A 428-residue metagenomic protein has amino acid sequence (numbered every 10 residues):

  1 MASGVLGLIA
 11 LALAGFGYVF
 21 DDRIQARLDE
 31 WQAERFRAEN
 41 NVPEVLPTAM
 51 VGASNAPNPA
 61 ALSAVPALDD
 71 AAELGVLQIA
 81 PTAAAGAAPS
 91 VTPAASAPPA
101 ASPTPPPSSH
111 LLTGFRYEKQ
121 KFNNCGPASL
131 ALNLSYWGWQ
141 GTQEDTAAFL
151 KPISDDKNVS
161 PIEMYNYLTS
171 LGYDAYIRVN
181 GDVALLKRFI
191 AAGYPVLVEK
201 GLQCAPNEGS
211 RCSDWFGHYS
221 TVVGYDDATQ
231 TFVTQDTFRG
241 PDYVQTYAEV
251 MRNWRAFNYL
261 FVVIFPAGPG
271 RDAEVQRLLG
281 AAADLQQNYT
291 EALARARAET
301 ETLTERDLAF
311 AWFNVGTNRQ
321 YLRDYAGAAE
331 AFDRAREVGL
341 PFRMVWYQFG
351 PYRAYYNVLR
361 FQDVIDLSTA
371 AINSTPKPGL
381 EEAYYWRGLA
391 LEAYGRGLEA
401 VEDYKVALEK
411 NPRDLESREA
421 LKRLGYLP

Functional and structural regions predicted by a protein language model:
R27-S108, P428: Ser/Thr-rich, Proline-interspersed low-complexity disordered segments
P106-K157: Active-site nucleophile-adjacent alpha helix/oxyanion-hole segment immediately C-terminal to the catalytic cysteine
V179-Q235: Active-site-adjacent substructure of cysteine-protease-like catalytic cores
S213-D214, Y225-L322, G327, F332-R334: Noncatalytic regulatory segments and standalone regulatory/sensor domains
E299-E301, A335, A370-A371, V406-A407: Canonical positions in the second alpha-helix
T317-R323, D333-W386: Alpha-helical adaptor scaffolds
Y321, N357, A393, R423-L427: Register position in tetratricopeptide repeats
